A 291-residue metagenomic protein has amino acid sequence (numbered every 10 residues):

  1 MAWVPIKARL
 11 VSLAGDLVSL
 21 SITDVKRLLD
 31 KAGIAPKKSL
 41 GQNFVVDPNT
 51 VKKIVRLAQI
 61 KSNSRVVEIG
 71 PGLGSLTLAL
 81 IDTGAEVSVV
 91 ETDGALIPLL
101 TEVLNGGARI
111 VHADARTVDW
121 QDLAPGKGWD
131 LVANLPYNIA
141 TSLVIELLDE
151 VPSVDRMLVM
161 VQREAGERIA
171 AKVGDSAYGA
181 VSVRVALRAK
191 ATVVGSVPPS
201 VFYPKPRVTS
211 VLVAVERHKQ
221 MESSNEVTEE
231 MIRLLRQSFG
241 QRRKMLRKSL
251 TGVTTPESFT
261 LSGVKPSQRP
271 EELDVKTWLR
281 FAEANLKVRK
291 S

Functional and structural regions predicted by a protein language model:
A2-Q237, R280-L286, K290-S291: Catalytic cores of RNA-modifying enzymes
V208-R217, S223-E257, K265, P270-K276: An accessory alpha-helical subdomain
